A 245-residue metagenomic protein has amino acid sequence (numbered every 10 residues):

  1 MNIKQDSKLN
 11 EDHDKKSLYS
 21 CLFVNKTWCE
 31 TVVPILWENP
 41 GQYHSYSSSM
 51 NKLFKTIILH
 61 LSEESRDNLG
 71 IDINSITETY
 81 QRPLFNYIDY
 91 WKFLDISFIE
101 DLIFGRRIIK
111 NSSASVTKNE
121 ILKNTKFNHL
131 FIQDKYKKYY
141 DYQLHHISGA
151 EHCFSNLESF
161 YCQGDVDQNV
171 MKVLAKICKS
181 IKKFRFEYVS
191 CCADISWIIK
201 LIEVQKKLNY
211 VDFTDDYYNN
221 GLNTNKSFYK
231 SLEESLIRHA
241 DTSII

Functional and structural regions predicted by a protein language model:
M1-Y161, D165-R185, V189-D212, D216-F228 (+1 more regions): N-terminal adaptor-interaction module of cullin-RING ubiquitin ligase components
